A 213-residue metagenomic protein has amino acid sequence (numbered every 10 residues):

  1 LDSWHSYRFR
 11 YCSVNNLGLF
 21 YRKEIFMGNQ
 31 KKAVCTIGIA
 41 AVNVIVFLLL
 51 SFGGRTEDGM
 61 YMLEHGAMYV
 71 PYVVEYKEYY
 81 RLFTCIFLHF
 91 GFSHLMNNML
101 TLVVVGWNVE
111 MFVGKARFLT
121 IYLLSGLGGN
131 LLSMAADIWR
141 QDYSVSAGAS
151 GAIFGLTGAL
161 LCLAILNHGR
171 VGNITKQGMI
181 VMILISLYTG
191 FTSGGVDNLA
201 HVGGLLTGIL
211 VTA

Functional and structural regions predicted by a protein language model:
L1-D2: N-terminal regions encompassing targeting/leader/pre-sequences
H5, R10-Y11, N15-A213: A detector for small-residue-rich transmembrane helices and their helix-helix packing motifs
